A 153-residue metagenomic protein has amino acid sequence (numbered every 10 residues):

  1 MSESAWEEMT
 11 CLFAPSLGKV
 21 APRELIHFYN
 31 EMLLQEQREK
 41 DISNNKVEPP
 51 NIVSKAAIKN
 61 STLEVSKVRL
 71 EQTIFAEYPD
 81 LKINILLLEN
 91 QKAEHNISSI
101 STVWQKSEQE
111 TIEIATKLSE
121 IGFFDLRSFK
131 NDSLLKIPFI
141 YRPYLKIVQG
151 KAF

Functional and structural regions predicted by a protein language model:
M1-F153: C-terminal leucine-rich, beta-strand-based interaction scaffolds used for sensing/assembly
